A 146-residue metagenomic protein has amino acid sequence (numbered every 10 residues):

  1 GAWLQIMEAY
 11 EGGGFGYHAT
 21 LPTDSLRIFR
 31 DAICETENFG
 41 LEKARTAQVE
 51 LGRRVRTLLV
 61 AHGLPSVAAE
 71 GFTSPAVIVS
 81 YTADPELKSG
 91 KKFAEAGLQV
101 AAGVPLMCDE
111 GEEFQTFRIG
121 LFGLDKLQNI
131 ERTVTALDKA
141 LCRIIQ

Functional and structural regions predicted by a protein language model:
G1-T57, D125: Active-site C-terminal subdomain of aminotransferase-like
I6, I28, I33, I78 (+3 more regions): Weak global preference for isoleucine
G40-A47, A61-E70, I145-Q146: Flexible, glycine/charged-enriched surface loops at secondary-structure junctions
V60, L64-R132: Conserved C-terminal alpha-helix-loop-beta "cap" of PLP-dependent enzymes that closes/shapes the active-site mouth
A102-G103, I144-Q146: Conserved short beta-strand edge segments in small beta-sheet-based binding/regulatory domains
T133-D138: Short amphipathic C-terminal alpha-helix that caps PH/PH-like domains
